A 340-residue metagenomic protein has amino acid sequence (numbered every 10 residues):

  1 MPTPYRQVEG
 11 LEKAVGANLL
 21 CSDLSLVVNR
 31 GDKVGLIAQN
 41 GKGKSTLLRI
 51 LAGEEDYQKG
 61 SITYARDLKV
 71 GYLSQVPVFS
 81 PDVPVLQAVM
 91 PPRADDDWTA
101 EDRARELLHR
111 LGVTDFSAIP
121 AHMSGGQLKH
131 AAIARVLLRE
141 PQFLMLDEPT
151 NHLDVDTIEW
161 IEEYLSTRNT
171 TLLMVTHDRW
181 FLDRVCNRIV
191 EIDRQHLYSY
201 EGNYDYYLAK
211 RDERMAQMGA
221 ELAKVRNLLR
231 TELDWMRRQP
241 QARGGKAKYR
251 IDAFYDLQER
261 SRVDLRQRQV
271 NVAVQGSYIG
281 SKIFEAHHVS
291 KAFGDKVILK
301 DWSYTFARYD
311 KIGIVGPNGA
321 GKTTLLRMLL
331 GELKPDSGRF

Functional and structural regions predicted by a protein language model:
M1-L222, R268, V272-F340: ABC ATP-binding cassette signature C-motif
N29-R30, A242-G244, L257-E259, R266 (+1 more regions): Short low-complexity stretches enriched in small and charged residues
P92-D96, L257-D264: Phosphate/oxyanion-binding loops and surfaces in catalytic or ligand/nucleic-acid-binding neighborhoods
K210-A253, L257-S261: Intracellular alpha-helical coupling/juxtamembrane segments of multi-pass membrane proteins
